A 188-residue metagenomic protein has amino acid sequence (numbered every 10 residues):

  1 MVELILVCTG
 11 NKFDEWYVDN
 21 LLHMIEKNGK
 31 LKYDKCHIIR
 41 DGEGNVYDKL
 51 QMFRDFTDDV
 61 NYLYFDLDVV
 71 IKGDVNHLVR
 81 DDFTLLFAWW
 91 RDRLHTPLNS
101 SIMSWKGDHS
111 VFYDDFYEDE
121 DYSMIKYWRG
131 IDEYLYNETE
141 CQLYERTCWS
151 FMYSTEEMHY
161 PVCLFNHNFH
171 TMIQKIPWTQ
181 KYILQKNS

Functional and structural regions predicted by a protein language model:
M1-V46, T57-D59, N166-S188: N-terminal anchoring/stem segment of glycosyltransferases
T9-K12, G42-G44, V69-I71, W89-L94 (+3 more regions): Short, solvent-exposed loop/turn segments at secondary-structure junctions
W16-Y17, R93-S100, Q174: Short, charged, surface-exposed secondary-structure boundary motifs
V18, V46, T96, Y127-D132: A structural signal for well-ordered alpha-helical scaffolds and beta->alpha junctions
D19-E26, L50-F53, V75-L78, I131-Y136 (+1 more regions): Short amphipathic alpha-helical segments and helix-helix/interface helices
K32-R40, N61-D68, F83-F87, Q142-Y144 (+1 more regions): Short, hydrophobic beta-strand segments that form beta-sheet elements in well-ordered domains
N45-P97, M103-G107: GT-A fold catalytic core of metal-dependent nucleotide-sugar glycosyltransferases, centered on the diacidic
G107-S188: Catalytic core and acceptor-binding pocket of nucleotide-sugar-dependent glycosyltransferases
